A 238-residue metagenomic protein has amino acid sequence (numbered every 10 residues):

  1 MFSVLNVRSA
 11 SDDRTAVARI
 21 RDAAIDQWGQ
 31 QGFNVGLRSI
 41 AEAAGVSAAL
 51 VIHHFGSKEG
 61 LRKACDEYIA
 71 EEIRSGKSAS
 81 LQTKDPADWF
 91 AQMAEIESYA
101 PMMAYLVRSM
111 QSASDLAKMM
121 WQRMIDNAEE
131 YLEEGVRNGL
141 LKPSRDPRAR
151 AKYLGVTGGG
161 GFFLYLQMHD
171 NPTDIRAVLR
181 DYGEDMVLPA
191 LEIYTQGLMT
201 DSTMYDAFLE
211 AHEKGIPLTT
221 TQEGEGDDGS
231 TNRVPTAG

Functional and structural regions predicted by a protein language model:
M1-L5, D126, E130, R137 (+1 more regions): C-terminal peripheral helix-coil segments that are non-catalytic and often amphipathic
N6-A10: Short Lys/Arg-rich basic patches
T15, R19, A23, Q27-G60 (+2 more regions): Helix-turn-helix
R19, P101, Y105, R123 (+3 more regions): Amphipathic alpha-helical interaction segments
A64, E71-R108, S112, P147 (+1 more regions): Hydrophobic alpha-helical connector segments
I73, K77, S114-L140, A149: Amphipathic alpha-helical packing segments from all-alpha helical-bundle domains
M93-E129, Q167-D170: Amphipathic alpha-helical segments used for helix-helix packing
G155, G160-L164: Outer-membrane beta-barrel translocator/channel fold
